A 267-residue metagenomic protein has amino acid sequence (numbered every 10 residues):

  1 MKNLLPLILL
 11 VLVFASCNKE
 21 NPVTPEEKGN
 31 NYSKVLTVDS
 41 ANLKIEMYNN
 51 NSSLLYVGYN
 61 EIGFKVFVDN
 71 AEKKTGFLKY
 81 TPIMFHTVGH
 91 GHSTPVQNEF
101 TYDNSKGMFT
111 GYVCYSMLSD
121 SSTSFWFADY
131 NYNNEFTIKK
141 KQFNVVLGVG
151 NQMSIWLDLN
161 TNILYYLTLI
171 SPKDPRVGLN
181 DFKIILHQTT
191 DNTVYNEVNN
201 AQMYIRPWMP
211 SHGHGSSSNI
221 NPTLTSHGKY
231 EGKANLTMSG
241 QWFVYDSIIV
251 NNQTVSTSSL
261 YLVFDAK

Functional and structural regions predicted by a protein language model:
K2-L9: Sec-dependent signal peptide recognition, specifically the positively charged N-region followed immediately by
L12-S16: C-terminal motif of bacterial Sec signal peptides marking the signal peptidase cleavage site
N18-G91, P95, K267: Acidic/polar, low-complexity intrinsically disordered N-terminal segments immediately downstream of a Sec signal
Y56-N70, L167, R176-N192: Beta-strand-rich structural segments
F85-K106, M209-H227: Low-complexity "stalk/linker" and mucin-like segments enriched in Ser/Thr/Pro/Ala/Gly
T101-Y115, S122-S124, L224-K233: Aromatic sugar-binding surface patches on proteins that engage polysaccharides or sugar-phosphate polymers
C114-S121, N235-S239, N251, D265-K267: Short, surface-exposed loop/turn segments at beta-strand-coil junctions that are enriched for proline with nearby
S116-F182: Surface-exposed beta-loop interaction hotspot
